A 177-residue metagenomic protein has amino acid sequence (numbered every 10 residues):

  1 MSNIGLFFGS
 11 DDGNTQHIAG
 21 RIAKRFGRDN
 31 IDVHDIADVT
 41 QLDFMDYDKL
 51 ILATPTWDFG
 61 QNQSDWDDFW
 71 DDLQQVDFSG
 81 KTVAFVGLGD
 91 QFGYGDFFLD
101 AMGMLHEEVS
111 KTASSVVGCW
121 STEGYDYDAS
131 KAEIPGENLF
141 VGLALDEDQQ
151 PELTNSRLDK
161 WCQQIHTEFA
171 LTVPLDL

Functional and structural regions predicted by a protein language model:
N3-I22: N-terminal beta1-alpha1 ligand-phosphate binding loop
R25, D29, H34, D46-K49 (+1 more regions): FMN-binding flavodoxin-like domain, especially the glycine-rich phosphate-binding loop
D38-D43: Short acidic active-site motifs
